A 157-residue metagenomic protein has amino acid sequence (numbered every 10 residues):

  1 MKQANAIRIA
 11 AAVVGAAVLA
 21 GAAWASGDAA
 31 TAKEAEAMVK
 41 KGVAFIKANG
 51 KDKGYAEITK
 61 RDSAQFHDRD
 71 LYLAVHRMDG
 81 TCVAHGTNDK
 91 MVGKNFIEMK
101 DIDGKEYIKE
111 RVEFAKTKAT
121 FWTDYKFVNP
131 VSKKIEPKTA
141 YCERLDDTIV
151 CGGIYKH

Functional and structural regions predicted by a protein language model:
K2-H157: N-terminal membrane-sensor/transducer module of prokaryotic signaling receptors
